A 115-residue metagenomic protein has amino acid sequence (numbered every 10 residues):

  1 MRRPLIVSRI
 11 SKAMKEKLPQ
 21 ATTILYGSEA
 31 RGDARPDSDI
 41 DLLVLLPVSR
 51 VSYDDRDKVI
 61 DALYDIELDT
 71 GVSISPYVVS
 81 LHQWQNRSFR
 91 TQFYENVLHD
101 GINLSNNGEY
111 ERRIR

Functional and structural regions predicted by a protein language model:
M1-T22, A30-G32, P36, P47-R115: Catalytic core of pol beta-like nucleotidyltransferases
I40-L45: Short beta-strand->loop micro-motif that forms the acidic, two-metal-ion catalytic signature in nucleotide-processing
